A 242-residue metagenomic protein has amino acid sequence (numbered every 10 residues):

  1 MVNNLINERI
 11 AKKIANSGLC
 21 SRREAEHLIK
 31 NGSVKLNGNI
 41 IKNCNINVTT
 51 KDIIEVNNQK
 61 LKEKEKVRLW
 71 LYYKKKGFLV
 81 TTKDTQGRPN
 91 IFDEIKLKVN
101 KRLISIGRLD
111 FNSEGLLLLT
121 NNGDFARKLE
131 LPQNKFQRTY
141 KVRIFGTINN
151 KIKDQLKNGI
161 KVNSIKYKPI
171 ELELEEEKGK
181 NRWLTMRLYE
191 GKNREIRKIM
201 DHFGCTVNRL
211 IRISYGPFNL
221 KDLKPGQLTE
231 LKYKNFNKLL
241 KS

Functional and structural regions predicted by a protein language model:
M1-S242: Basic, flexible Lys/Arg- and Gly-enriched helix-loop patches that mediate nucleic-acid binding at interfaces with rRNA
